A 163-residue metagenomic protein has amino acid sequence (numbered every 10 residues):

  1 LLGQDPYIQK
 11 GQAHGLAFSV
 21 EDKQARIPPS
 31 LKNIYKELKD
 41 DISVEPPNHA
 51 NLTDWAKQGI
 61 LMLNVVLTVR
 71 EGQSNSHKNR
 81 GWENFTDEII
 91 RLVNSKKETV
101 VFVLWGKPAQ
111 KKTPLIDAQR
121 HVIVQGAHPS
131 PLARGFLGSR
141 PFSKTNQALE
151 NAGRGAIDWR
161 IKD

Functional and structural regions predicted by a protein language model:
L1-L104, P108-K111, I116-Q125, P131-G135 (+2 more regions): A polyanion-binding, active-site-adjacent surface
N151-D163: Charged phosphate-binding loop/patch that engages nucleotide di/tri-phosphates or the phosphate backbone of nucleic
